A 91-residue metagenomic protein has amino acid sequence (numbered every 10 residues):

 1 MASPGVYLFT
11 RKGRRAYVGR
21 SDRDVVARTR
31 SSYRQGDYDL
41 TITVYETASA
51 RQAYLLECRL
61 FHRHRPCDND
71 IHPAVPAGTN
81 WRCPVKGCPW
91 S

Functional and structural regions predicted by a protein language model:
M1-R15, S21-S91: Boundary/linker segments flanking structured domains
